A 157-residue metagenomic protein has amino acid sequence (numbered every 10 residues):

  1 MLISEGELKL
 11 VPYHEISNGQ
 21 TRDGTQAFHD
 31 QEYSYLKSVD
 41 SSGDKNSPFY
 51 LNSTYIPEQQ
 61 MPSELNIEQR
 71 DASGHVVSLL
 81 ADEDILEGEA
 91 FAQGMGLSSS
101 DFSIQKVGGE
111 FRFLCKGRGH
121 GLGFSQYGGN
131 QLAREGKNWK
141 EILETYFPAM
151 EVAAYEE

Functional and structural regions predicted by a protein language model:
M1-E157: Conserved, single-site charged/polar hotspot
